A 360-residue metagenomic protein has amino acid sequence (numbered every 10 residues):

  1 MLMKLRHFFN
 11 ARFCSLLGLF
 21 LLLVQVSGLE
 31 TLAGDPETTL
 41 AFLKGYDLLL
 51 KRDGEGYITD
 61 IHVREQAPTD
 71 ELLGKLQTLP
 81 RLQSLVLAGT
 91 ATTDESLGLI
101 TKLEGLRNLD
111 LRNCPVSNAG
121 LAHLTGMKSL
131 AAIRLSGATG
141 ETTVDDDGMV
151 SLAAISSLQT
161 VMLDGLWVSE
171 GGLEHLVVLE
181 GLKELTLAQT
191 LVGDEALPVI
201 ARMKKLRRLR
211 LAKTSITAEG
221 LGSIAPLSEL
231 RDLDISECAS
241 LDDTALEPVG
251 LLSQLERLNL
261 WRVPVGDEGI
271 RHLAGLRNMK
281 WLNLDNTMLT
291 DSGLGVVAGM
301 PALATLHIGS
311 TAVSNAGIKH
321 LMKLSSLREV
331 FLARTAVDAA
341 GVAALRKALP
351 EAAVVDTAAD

Functional and structural regions predicted by a protein language model:
M1-A11: N-terminal secretory signal peptides that target proteins for export/translocation
C14-S27: Bacterial N-terminal signal peptides
G28-G34: Boundary at the C-terminal end of the N-terminal hydrophobic targeting segment
L29, K44-L49: A short, compositionally biased domain-edge/stem linker segment
D35-L43: Short amphipathic alpha-helix segments
L48, D53-A316, H320-V337, L349-D360: Concave beta-strand-loop units of leucine-rich repeat
